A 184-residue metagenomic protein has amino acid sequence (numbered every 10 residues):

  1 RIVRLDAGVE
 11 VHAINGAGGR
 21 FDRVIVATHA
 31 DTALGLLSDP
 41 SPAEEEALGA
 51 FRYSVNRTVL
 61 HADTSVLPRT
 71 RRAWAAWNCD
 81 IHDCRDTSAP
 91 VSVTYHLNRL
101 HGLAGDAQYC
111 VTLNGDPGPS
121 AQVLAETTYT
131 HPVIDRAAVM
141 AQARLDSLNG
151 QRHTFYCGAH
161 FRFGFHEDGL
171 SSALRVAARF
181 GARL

Functional and structural regions predicted by a protein language model:
I2-T130: Mid-domain catalytic core of redox enzymes that form a hydrophobic substrate pocket/lid adjacent to a catalytic redox
S88-L184: Conserved flavin/dinucleotide-binding core of flavoenzymes
